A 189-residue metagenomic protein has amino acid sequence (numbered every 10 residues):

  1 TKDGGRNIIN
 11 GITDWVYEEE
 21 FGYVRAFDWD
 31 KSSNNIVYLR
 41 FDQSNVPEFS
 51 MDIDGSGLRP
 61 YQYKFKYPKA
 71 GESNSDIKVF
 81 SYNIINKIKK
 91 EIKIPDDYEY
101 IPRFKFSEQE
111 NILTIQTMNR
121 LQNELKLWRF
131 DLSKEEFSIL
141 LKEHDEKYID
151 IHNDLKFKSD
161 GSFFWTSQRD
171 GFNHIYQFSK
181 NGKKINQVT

Functional and structural regions predicted by a protein language model:
T1-G4, I8-N10, K90-K93, F137-K142 (+1 more regions): Beta-propeller fold detector
K2-F27, Y38-I85, K89-E91: Predominantly five- to eight-bladed beta-propeller fold
D3, N83-K87, D131-E135, S179-K183: Short loop/turn segments that connect beta-strands within beta-propeller blades
R6, K69-S75, K142-D154, T189: Beta-propeller and related beta-repeat scaffolds in trafficking/envelope systems
I12-S32, K78, R103-F104, H152-G161 (+1 more regions): Signature of short aromatic-glycine-proline-rich micro-motifs recurring in repeat-based ectodomains
R25-D28, V37-Q43, K69-S73, F106-E108 (+4 more regions): Beta-strand C-termini and the immediately following turn/loop, strongest in propeller blades
K78-F80, K126-W128, H174-Y176: A short loop-to-beta-strand structural motif that recurs across blades of beta-propeller domains
I84, I88-N119: Long hydrophobic segments that form regular secondary structure
